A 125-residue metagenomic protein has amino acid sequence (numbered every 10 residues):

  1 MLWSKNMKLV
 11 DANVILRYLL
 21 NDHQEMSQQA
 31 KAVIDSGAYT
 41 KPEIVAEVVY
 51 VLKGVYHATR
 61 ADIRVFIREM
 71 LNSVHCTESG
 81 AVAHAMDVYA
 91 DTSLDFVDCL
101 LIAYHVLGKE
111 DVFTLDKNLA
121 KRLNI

Functional and structural regions predicted by a protein language model:
M1-T40, V55-R64: Short, well-structured N-terminal submotif of metal-dependent ribonuclease cores
V10, T40, F96-C99, T114: Short beta-strand scaffold positions
V14-I15, I44, A81, L100-L101 (+1 more regions): Alpha-helix capping/helix-boundary segments
R17-L19, V51, R122-L123: Residues that scaffold the ATP/ADP-binding catalytic core of kinase and kinase-like folds
D35-A38, S73, L107-D111: Short active-site oxyanion
I44-A46, R64-D91: Acidic catalytic patch
D95-D111: Acidic, metal-associated active-site segment
K109-K121: C-terminal binding/interaction regions
